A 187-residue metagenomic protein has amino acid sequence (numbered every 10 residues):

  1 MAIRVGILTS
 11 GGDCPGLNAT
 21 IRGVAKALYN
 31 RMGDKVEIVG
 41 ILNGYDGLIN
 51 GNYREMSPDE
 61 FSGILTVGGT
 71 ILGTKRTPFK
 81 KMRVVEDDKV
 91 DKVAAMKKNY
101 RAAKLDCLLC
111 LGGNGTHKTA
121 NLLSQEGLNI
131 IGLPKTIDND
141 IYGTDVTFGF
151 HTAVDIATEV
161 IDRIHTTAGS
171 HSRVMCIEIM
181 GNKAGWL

Functional and structural regions predicted by a protein language model:
M1, G6, N30-M32, S62-T66 (+3 more regions): Solvent-exposed alpha-helices and their adjacent loops that cap or buttress functional pockets in soluble metabolic
M1-N52: N-terminal phosphate-binding or glycine-rich loops at protein starts, especially the Walker A/P-loop of NTPases
S10-D13, I41-D46, R76-T77, G113-T116 (+2 more regions): Short, ordered loop/turn segments at secondary-structure junctions
T20-V24, N114-L128: Short Gly/Thr/Asp-enriched flexible loops that form oxyanion-binding sites at enzyme active sites
M32-G33, L123-T147, H151-V154: Short, acidic/small-residue loops that bind anionic groups at enzyme active sites
N50-L108, F148-D162: Glycine-rich oxoanion-binding loops at beta->alpha junctions
S170-L187: Conserved anion/nucleotide-ligand pocket segment
